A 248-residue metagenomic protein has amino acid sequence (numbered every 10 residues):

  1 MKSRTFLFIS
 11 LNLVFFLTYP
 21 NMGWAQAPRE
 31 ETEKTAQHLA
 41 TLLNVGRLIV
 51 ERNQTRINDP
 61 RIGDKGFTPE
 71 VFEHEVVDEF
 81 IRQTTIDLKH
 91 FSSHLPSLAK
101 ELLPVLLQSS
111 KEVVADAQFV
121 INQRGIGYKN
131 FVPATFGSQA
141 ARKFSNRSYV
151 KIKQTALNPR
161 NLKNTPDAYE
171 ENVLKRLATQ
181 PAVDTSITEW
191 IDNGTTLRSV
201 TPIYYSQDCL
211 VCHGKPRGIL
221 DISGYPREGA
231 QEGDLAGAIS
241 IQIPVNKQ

Functional and structural regions predicted by a protein language model:
M1-S10: Bacterial N-terminal signal peptides that target proteins for export
I9-Y19: Bacterial N-terminal signal peptides
S10, C212, S240-Q242: N-terminal functional module detector in eukaryotic proteins
G23-Y204, G218-Q248: Extracytoplasmic c-type cytochrome modules immediately beyond a signal peptide or single-pass transmembrane anchor
Y205-R217: The canonical Cys-X-X-Cys-His
